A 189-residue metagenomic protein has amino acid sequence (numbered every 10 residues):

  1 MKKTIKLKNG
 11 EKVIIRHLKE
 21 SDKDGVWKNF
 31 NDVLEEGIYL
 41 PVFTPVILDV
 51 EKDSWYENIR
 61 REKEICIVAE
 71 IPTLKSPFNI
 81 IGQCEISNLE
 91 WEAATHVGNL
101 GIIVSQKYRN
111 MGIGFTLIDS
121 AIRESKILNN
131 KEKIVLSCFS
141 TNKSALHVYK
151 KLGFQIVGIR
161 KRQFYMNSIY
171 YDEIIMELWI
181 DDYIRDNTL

Functional and structural regions predicted by a protein language model:
M1-N9, I169-L189: Terminal substrate-recognition subdomain of acyl/acetyltransferases
K8, T44-K107, I118, W179-Y183: Acetyl-CoA-dependent GNAT
V13-V26: A short beta-loop-alpha structural element at the N-terminal edge of CoA-dependent acyl/N-acetyltransferase catalytic
L18, I102-V104, C138: Hydrophobic adenine-recognition pocket in adenosine-nucleotide-binding enzymes
E36-T44: A short gly/proline-enriched turn/hairpin at secondary-structure junctions
I102-V104, N110-S125, L146-K151: Conserved acetyl-CoA-binding loop-helix of GNAT-fold acetyltransferases
S125-S137: Conserved GNAT acetyl-CoA-binding A-motif
V135-C138, K150-Y171: Conserved catalytic-core motifs of GNAT/GCN5-like acyltransferases
